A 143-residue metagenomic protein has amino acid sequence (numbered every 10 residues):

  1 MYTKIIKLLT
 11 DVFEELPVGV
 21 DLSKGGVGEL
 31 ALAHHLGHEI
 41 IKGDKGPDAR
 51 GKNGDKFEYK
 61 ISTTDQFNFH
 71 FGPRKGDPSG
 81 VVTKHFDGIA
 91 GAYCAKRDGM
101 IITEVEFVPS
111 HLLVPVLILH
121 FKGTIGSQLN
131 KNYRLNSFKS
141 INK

Functional and structural regions predicted by a protein language model:
M1-K143: Nucleic-acid endonuclease domains
